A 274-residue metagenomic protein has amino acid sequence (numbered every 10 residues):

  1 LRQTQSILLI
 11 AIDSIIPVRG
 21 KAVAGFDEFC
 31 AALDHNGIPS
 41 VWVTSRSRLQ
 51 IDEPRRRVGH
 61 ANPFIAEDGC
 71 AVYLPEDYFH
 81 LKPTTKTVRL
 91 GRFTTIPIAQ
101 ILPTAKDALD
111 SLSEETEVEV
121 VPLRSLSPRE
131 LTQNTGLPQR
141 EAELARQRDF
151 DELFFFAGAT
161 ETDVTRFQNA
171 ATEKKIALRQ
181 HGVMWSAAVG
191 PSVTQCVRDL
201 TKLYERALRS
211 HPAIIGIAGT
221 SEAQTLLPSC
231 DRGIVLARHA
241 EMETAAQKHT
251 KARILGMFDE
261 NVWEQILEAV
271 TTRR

Functional and structural regions predicted by a protein language model:
R2-I10, G25-I38, L203, P212: A short, Lys/Arg-enriched amphipathic alpha-helix followed by its capping loop at the start of a domain
R2-K21, L227: Asp-based phosphoryl-transfer active-site loop
Q3, V23, M184-R274: Mg2+-dependent phosphoryl-transfer enzymes with acidic/Ser/Thr/Gly-rich catalytic loops
A22-L123: Active-site phosphate-binding/coordination module
P39, A177, R232-G233: Residue-level detector of anion-binding/catalytic polar loops
A61-E67, R140-A142, G233-R238: Short hydrophobic/aromatic-enriched beta-strand-loop microsegments
Y78-K82, T135-P138, E268-R273: Short, surface-exposed amphipathic charged segments that create phosphate/polyanion-binding patches used for binding
L112-I215, S221-E222: Conserved acidic, metal-coordinating active-site core of Asp-based, Mg2+-dependent phosphoryl-transfer enzymes
